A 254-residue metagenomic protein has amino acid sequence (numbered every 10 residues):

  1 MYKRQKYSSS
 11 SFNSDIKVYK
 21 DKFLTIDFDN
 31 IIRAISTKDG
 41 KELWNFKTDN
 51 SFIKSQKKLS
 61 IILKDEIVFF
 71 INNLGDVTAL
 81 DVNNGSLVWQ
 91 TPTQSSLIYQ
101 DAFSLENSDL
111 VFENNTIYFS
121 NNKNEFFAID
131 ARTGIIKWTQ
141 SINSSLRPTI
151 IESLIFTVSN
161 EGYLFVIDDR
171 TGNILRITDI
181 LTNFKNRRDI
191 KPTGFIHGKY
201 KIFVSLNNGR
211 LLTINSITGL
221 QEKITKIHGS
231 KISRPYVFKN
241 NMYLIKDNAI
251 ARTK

Functional and structural regions predicted by a protein language model:
K3-K20, K41-D65, L87-N114, I135-E152 (+2 more regions): Extracytoplasmic beta-rich repeat domains
I26, F70-I71, S120, V158 (+2 more regions): Residue-level marker for isolated small/hydroxyl-bearing positions within beta-strands of beta-sheet-rich domains
D29, L74, K123, E161 (+2 more regions): Surface-exposed loop/turn positions within WD40 beta-propeller blades
R33, E42, T78, L87 (+4 more regions): WD40 beta-propeller blade core
S36-G40, D81-G85, D130-T133, D168-G172 (+2 more regions): Short loop/turn segments that connect beta-strands within beta-propeller blades
I150-I167, N173-I214: Loop/turn-rich, solvent-exposed surfaces of beta-rich toroidal or solenoidal domains
T171, K199-K201, L206-K254: C-terminal closing repeat unit and adjoining cap/tail of repeat-based domains
